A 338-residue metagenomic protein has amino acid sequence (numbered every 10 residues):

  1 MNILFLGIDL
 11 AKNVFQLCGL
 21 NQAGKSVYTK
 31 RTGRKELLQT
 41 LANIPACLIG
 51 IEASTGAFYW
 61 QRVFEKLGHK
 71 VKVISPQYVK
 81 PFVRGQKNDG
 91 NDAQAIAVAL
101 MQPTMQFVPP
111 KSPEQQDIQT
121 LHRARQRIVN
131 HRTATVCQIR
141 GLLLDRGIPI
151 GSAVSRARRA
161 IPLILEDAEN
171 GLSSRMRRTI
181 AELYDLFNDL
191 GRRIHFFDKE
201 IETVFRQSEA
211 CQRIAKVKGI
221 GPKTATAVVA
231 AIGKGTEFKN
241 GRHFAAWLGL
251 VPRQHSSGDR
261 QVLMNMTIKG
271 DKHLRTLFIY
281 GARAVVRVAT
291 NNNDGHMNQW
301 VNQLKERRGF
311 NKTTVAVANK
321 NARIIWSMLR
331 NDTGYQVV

Functional and structural regions predicted by a protein language model:
M1-I3, H195-I220, V228-K234: Extended, structured, electrostatic nucleic-acid-contact surfaces
N2-L20, I96: Gly/Thr-rich phosphate-binding beta-strand-loop-beta motif of the actin/hexokinase/Hsp70
A23-C47: Nucleic-acid-processing active sites and adjacent nucleic-acid-binding tracks, predominantly divalent metal-dependent
N43-P81: Conserved DEDDh/DEDDy metal-dependent 3′-5′ exonuclease domain
K72-T120, I161-E166, G258-H273: Short alpha-helix plus adjacent loop in nuclease-associated cores
R123-R213: Glycine-rich, often acidic, oxyanion-interacting loops/wings at catalytic, nucleic-acid, or phospho-protein interfaces
R213-K216, P222, T226-E306, F310: Phosphate-backbone recognition surface of nucleic-acid-processing proteins
D259, N298-V338: Low-complexity, acidic/Ser/Thr- and charged residue-rich accessory regions of DNA metabolism proteins
